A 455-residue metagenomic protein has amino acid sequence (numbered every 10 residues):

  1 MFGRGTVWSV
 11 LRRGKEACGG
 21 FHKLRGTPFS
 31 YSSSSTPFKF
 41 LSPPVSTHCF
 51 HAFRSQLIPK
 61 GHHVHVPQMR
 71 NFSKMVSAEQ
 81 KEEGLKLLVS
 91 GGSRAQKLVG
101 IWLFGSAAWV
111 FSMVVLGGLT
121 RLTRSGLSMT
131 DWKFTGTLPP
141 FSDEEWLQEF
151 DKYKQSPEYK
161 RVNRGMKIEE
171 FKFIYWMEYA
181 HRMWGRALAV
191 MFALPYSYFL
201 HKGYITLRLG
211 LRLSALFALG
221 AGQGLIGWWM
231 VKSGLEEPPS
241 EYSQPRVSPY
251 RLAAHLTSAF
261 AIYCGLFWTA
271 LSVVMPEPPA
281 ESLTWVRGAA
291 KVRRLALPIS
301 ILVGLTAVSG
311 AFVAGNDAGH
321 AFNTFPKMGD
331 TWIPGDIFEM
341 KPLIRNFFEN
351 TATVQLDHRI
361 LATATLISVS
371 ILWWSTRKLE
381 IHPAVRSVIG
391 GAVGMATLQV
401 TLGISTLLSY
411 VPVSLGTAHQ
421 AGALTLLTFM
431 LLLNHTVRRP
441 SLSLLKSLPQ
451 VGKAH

Functional and structural regions predicted by a protein language model:
F2-W8, R12, T36-P44, H48-H455: Polytopic transmembrane helical bundles with strong interfacial aromatic enrichment
G5-L11, G20-P28: Conserved catalytic core of the tyrosine transesterase superfamily
G20, Y31-T36: Soluble extramembrane regions of membrane proteins in the secretory/endomembrane system
P28-S33, N71: Intrinsically disordered, low-complexity segments
